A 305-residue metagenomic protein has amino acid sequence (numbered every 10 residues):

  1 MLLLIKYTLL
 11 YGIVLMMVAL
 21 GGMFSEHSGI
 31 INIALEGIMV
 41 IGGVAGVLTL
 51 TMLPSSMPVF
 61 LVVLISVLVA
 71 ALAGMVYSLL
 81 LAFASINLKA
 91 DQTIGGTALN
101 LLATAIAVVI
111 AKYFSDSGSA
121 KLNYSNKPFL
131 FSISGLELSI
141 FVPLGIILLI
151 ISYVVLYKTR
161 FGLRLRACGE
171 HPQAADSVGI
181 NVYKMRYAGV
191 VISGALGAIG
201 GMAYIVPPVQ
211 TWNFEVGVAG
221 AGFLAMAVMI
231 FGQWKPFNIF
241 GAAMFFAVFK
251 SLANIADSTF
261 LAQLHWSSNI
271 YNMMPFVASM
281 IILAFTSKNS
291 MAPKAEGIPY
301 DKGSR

Functional and structural regions predicted by a protein language model:
M1-V18, I31, A45, P54-I65: Membrane-interfacial amphipathic/re-entrant helices at transmembrane-helix boundaries
V18-A19, G43-V47, T104-V108, V142-V154 (+4 more regions): Hydrophobic core segments of alpha-helical transmembrane domains in multi-pass membrane transport and ion-translocation
F24-A45, I86-L99, R164, V209-F223 (+1 more regions): Short, non-helical or kinked segments that cap or interrupt transmembrane helices
M57-L102, I147: Alpha-helical transmembrane segments within multi-pass membrane transporters and channels
Q92, A103-K158, T259-I270, G297-R305: Transmembrane helix-bundle core of multi-pass membrane transporters and related energy-transducing complexes
E137-N213, P236, G241: Helix-loop-helix "hairpin" substructures at the membrane interface of multi-pass membrane proteins
S152, E170-K184, D257-R305: Cytosolic-side transmembrane-helix boundaries in multi-pass membrane proteins
W212-F276: Transmembrane alpha-helical segments in multi-pass inner-membrane proteins
